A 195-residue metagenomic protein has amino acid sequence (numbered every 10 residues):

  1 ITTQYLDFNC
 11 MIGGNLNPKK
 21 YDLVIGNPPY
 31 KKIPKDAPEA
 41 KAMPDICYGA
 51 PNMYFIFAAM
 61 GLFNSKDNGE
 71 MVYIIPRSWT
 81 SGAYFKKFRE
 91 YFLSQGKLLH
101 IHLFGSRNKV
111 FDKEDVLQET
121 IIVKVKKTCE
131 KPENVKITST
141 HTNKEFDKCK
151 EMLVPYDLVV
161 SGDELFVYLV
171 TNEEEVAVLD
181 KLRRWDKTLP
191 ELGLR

Functional and structural regions predicted by a protein language model:
I1-R195: Signature of N6-adenine DNA methyltransferases within the class I
